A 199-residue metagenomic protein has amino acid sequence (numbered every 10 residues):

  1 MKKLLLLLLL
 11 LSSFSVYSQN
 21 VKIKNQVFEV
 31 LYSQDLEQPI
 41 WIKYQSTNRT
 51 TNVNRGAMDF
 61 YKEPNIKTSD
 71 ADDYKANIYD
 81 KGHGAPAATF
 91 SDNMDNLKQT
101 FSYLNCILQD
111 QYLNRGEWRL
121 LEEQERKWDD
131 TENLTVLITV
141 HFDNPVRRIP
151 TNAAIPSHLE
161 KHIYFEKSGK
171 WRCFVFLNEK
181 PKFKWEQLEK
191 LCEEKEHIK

Functional and structural regions predicted by a protein language model:
M1-K2, S13, V136, E193: Generic low-polarity alpha-helical segments
K2-K3, K161: A general lysine-centric signal
K3-F14, S18: Sec-dependent N-terminal signal peptides
V21-D80: Short, His- and charge-rich active-site/binding loops that engage polyanionic ligands
P64-K199: Domain-level detector of nuclease and nuclease-like folds in predominantly extracellular/periplasmic contexts
